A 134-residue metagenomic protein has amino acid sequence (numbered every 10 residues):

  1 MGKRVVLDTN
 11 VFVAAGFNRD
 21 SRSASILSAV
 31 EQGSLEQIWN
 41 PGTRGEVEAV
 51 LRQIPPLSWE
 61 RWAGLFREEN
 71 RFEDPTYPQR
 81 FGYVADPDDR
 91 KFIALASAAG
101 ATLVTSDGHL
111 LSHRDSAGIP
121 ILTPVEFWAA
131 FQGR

Functional and structural regions predicted by a protein language model:
G2-R4: Extreme N-terminal starter segment of soluble prokaryotic enzymes
V6-L7, F17, R22-R52: PIN/NYN-family metal-dependent endoribonuclease catalytic core
D8-T9, W39-N40, S106-D107, T123: A secondary-structure boundary/capping signal
S34, S97-G100, G118: Residue-level detector of structured alpha->beta connecting loops
E36, N70-R71, P120: Conserved beta-strand segments of alpha/beta enzyme cores
P41-R67, A130-R134: Extended, non-globular alpha-helical segments
N70-V104, G108, S112: Active-site neighborhoods of divalent-metal-dependent phosphate/nucleic-acid chemistry enzymes
G82-D86, G108-R134: Acidic, PIN/NYN-like endoribonuclease modules and their adjacent C-terminal/linker elements
